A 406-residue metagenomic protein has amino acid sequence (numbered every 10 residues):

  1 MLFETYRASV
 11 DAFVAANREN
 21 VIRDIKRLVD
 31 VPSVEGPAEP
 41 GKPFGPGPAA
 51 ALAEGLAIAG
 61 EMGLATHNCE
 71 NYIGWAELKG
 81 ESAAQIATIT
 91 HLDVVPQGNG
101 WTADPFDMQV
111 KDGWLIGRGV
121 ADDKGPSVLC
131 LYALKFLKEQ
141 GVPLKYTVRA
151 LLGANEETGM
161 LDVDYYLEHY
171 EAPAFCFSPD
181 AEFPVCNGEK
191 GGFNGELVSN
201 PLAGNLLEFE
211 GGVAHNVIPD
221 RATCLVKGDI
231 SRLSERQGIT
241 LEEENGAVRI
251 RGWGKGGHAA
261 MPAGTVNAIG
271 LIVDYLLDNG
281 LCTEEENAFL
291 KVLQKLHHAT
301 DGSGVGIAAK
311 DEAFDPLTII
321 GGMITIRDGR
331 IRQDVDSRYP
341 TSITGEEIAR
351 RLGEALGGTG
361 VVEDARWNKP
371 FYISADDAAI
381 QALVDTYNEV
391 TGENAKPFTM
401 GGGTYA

Functional and structural regions predicted by a protein language model:
L2-A87, V94-Q97, D334: N-terminal helical capping/dimerization or prosegment-like subdomains of hydrolases acting on amide or phosphate bonds
F13-N20, D24-V31, E54-M62, F136 (+5 more regions): Generic non-transmembrane alpha-helical segments
G55, H67, A260-I320, T325-R330 (+4 more regions): An extended, acidic, His-containing surface patch that forms the Zn2+-binding/catalytic region of metallohydrolases
G74-A76, A247-W253, R332-V335, K369-F371: A generic structural motif
A84-L152, T158, H169-A174: Active-site metal-coordination/substrate-binding segment of hydrolases, especially metallo-dependent peptidases
V95-V110, G192-F193, V198-P201, E242-G252 (+2 more regions): Acidic-glycine-rich active-site phosphate/pyrophosphate-binding loop
L144-T265, T404: Histidine/acidic-residue-rich, glycine-tolerant segments that coordinate divalent metal ions
